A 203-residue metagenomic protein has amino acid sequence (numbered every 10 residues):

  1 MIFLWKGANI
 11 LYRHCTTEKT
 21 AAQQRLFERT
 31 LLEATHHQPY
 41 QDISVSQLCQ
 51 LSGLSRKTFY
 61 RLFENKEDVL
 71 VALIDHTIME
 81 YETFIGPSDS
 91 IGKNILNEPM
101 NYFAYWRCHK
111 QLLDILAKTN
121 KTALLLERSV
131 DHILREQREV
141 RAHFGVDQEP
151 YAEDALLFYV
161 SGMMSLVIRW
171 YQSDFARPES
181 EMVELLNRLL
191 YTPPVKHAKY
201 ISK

Functional and structural regions predicted by a protein language model:
I2-N9, R169-K203: C-terminal peripheral helix-coil segments that are non-catalytic and often amphipathic
I2-W5, N9-E18, L26, L48-L70 (+4 more regions): Basic/polar phosphate-binding segments, predominantly the helix-turn-helix DNA-binding elements of transcriptional
A21-L32, H36, Q41-V45, Q50-G53 (+2 more regions): An amphipathic alpha-helix adjacent to DNA-recognition modules
L31, L73, T77, Y81 (+5 more regions): Hydrophobic recognition helices of helix-based DNA-binding modules
I43-S44, D114-L116, L125, E179 (+1 more regions): Short, hydrophobic secondary-structure boundary micro-motifs
I85-D114: Hydrophobic alpha-helical connector segments
C108, L157-R169, N187-Y191: An amphipathic alpha-helical interaction segment
K121-V146, P150-S161, S165, V195: Amphipathic alpha-helical packing segments from all-alpha helical-bundle domains
